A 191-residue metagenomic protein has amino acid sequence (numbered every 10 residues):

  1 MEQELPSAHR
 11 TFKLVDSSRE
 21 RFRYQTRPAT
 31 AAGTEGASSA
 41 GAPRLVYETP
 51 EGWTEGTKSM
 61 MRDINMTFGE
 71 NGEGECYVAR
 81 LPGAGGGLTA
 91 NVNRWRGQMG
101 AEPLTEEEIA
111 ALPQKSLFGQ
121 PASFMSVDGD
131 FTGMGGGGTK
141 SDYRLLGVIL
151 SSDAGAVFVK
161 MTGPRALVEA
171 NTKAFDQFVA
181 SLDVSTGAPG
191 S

Functional and structural regions predicted by a protein language model:
M1-E75, A79-Q120, V127-L146, L150-S191: N-terminal targeting sequences that direct proteins away from the cytosol to non-cytosolic compartments
